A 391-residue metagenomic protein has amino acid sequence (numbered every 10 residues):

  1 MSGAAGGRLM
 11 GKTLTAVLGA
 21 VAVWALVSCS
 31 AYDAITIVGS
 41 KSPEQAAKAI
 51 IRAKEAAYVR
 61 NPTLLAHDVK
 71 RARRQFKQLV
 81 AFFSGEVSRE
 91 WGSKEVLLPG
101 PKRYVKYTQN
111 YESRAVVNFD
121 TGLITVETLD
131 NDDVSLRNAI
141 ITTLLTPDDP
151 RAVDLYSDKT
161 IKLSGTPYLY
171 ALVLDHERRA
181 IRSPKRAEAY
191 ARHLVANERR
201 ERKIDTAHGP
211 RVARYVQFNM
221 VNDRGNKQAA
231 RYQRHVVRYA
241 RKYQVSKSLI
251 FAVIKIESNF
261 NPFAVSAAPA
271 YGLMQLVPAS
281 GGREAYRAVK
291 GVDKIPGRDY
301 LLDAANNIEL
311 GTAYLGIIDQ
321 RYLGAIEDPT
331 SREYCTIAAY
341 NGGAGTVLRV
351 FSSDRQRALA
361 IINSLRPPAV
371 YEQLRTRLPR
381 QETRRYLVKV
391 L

Functional and structural regions predicted by a protein language model:
G3-G6, V27-K255, Q320, G324-I326 (+1 more regions): Cell-wall glycan-active module
A5-V17: Bacterial N-terminal signal peptides that target proteins for export
V17-A25: Bacterial N-terminal signal peptides
R224-K227, R298-I308, Q381-E382: Active-site metal-coordination segments of metallo-dependent hydrolases
Q244-A268, L276-V277, G311-T312, T336-N341 (+1 more regions): Short, functionally critical alpha-helical segments immediately adjacent to catalytic or ligand/cofactor-binding
F263-S266, Y286, R349-S353: Short, solvent-exposed loop/turn and secondary-structure capping segments
A267-K294, N306-I317, N363-L365, V390: Substrate-binding/active-site groove segments that recognize and process beta-1,4-linked N-acetyl-hexosamine
E309-R357: Catalytic and binding regions of secreted/periplasmic enzymes and modules that target cell-wall glycans
